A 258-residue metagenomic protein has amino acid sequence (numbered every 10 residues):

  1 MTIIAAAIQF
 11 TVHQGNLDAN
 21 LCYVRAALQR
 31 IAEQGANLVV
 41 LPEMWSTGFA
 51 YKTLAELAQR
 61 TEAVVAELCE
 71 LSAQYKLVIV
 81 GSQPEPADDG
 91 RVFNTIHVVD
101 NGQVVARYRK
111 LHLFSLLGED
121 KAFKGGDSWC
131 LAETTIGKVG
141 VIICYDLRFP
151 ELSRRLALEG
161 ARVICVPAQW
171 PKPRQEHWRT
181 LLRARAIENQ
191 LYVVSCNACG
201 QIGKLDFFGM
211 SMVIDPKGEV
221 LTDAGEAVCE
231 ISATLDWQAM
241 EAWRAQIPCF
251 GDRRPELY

Functional and structural regions predicted by a protein language model:
M1-A7: Extreme N-terminal starter segment of soluble prokaryotic enzymes
H13, L17, C22-N101, R107 (+1 more regions): Cys-nucleophile CN-hydrolase/nitrilase-fold catalytic domain and related Cys-dependent amidase chemistry that acts on
T47, H97, Y108-F114, M212 (+1 more regions): Short beta->alpha transition motifs characteristic of CBS
E62-V80, R148-I231: CN hydrolase (nitrilase-like) catalytic-core segments centered on the catalytic cysteine and neighboring Lys/Glu
G81-Q83, T95-V98, C130, S211-V213 (+1 more regions): Short beta-strand scaffold segments in enzyme catalytic cores
A87-E159, K172-T180, A245-C249: Active-site catalytic loop in hydrolytic enzyme cores
A242-Y258: A short C-terminal boundary segment appended to hydrolase-like catalytic domains
